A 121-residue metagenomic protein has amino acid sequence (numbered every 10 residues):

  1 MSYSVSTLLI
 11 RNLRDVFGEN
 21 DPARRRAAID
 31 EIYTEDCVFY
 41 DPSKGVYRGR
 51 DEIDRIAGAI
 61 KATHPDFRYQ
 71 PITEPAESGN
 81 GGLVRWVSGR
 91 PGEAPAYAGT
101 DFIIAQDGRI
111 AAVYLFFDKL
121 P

Functional and structural regions predicted by a protein language model:
M1-P121: C-terminal and inter-domain tail/linker signature
